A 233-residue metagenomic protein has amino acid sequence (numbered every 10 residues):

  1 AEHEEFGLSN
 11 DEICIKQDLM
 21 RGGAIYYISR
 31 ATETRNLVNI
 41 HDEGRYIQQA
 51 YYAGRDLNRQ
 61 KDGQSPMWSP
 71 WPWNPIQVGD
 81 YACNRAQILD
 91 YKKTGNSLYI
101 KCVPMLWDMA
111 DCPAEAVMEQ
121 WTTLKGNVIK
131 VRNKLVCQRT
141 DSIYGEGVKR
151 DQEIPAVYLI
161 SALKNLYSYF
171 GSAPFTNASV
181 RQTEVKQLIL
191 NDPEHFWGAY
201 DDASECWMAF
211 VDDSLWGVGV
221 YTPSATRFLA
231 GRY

Functional and structural regions predicted by a protein language model:
A1, F6-L8, Q17-L19, C83-K93 (+2 more regions): Short, exposed beta-strand/loop patches in secreted or surface proteins that constitute
A1-S65: Beta-strand-rich N-terminal accessory domains
E2-I13, D18-G22, A31, G198-Y233: Beta-strand-rich recognition/accessory modules
G7, K16, Y99-K101, W121 (+1 more regions): Residues within well-ordered beta-strands of beta-sheet-rich folds
C14-K16, T32-I40, M105-A114, S142-I143 (+2 more regions): Short, surface-exposed beta-strand/loop "edge" segments at domain boundaries and coil↔beta transitions
Q60-G126, T140-G145: Extended, loop-rich substrate-binding clefts of extracytoplasmic carbohydrate-active enzymes
A116, I129-T176: Acidic (Asp/Glu-rich), glycine- and aromatic
L163, Y169-Y200: Extended amphipathic alpha-helical segments with heptad-repeat/coiled-coil character used for oligomerization, fusion
